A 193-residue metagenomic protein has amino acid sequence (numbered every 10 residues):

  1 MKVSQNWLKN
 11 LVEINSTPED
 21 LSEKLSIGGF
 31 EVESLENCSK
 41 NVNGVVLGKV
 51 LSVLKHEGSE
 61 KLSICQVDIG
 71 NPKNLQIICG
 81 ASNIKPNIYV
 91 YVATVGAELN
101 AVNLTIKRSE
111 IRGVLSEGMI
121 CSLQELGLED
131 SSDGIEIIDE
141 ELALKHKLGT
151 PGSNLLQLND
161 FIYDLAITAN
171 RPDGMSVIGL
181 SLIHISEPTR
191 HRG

Functional and structural regions predicted by a protein language model:
M1-S186, R190: Phosphate-backbone binding interfaces of nucleic-acid-interacting proteins
